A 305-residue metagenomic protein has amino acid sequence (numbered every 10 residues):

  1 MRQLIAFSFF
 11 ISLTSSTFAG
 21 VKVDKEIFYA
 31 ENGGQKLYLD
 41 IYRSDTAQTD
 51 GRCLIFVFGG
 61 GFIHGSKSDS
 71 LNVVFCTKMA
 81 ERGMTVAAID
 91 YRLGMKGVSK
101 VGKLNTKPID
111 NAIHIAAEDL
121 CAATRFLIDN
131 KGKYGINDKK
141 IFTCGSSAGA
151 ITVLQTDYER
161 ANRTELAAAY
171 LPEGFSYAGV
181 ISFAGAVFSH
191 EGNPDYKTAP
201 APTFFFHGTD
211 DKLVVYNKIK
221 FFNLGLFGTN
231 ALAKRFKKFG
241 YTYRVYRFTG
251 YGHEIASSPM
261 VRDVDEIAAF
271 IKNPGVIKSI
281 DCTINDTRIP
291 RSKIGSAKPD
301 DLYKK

Functional and structural regions predicted by a protein language model:
A19-T49: N-terminal cap/lid segment of alpha/beta-hydrolase-fold proteins
D50-G61: Short beta-strand element of the alpha/beta-hydrolase
G61-H64, V86, F126: Serine-hydrolase catalytic-loop signature spanning alpha/beta hydrolases and amidase-signature enzymes
K67-I89, K96: Short amphipathic alpha-helix adjacent to the substrate-entry channel of hydrolases
K107-G132: Alpha/beta-hydrolase active-site loop
R125-A199: Primarily recognizes the serine-hydrolase "nucleophile elbow" in alpha/beta-hydrolase and SGNH/GDSL folds
A168-F239: The feature captures the conserved acid-bearing segment of alpha/beta-hydrolase catalytic domains
K237-K305: C-terminal catalytic histidine-bearing segment of alpha/beta-hydrolase fold enzymes
